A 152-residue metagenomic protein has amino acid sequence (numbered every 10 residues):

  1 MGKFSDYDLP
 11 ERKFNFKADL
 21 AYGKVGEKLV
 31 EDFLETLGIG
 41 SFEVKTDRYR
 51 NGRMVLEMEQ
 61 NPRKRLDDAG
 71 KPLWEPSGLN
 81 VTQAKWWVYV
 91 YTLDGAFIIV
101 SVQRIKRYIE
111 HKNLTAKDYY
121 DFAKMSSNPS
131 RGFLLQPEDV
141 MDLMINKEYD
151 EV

Functional and structural regions predicted by a protein language model:
G2, K13-A21, T36, T92-V152: Non-catalytic C-terminal interaction segments of nucleic acid-processing enzymes
S5-D8: Cysteine-centric segments in proteins
P10-K17, Y49-M54: Short, basic, glycine/proline-bearing loop/turn elements
E11, D19-E31: Nuclease catalytic cores
V30, L34, G40-M54: Conserved catalytic cores of phosphodiester-cleaving nucleases, focusing on short active-site segments
L34-E35, N80: A generic structural signal for well-ordered alpha-helical segments
R48-N80: Mg2+/Mn2+-dependent nuclease catalytic core
A69-I105: Aromatic- and glycine-enriched beta-alpha-beta binding-site module
